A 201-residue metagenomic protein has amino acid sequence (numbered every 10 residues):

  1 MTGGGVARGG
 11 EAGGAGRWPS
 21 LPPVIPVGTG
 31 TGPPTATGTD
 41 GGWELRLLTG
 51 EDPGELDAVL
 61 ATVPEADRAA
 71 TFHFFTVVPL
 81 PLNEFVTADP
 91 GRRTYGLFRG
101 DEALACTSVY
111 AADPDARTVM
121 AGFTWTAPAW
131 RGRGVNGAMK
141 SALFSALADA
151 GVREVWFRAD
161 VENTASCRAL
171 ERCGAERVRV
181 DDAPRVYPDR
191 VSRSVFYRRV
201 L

Functional and structural regions predicted by a protein language model:
T2-A58, E65-D67: Conserved N-terminal entry element of GNAT/NAT acetyltransferase domains
P64-E84: Conserved GNAT-fold acetyl-CoA-binding loop/helix
G96, E102-A111, M120: Conserved beta-strand in the GNAT
Y110, R117-P128, S141: Conserved acetyl-CoA binding element of GNAT-fold acetyltransferases
T126, G132-S145, R168, R172: Conserved acetyl-CoA-binding loop-helix of GNAT-fold acetyltransferases
D149-R158: Conserved GNAT acetyl-CoA-binding A-motif
F157-C167: Conserved beta-strand-loop-alpha-helix junction that forms the acyl-donor binding cleft
R158, E176-S192: Conserved catalytic-core motifs of GNAT/GCN5-like acyltransferases
